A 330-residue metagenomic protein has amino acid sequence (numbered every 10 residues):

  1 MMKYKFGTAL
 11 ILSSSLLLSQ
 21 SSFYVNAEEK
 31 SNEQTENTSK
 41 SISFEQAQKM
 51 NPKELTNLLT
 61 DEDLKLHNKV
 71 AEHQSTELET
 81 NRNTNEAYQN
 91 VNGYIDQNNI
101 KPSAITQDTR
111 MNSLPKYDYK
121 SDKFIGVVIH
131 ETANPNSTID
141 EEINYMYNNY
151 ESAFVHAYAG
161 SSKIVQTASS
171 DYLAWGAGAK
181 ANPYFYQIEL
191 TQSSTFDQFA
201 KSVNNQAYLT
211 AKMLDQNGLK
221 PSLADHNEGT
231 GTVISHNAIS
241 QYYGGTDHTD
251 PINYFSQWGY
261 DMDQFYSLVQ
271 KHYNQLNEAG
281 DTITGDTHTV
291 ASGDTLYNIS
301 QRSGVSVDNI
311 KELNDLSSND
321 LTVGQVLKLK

Functional and structural regions predicted by a protein language model:
M2-L12, S22-A179: N-terminal catalytic cores of peptidoglycan-degrading enzymes
E28, N32-M50, E54, L59 (+4 more regions): Basic/polar, cationic surfaces and motifs that engage anionic cell-wall and phosphate/carboxylate ligands
L114-P115, F154, E189-A200, D250-S256 (+1 more regions): Second-shell loop/turn segments in exported
Y119, K123, F196-N204, G259 (+2 more regions): Soluble non-cytosolic domains of exported or imported proteins
D122-G126, S152, P183-F185, G285 (+2 more regions): Extracytoplasmic
I129-N134, Y158-S162, T167-D171, Y186-S193 (+3 more regions): Active-site-proximal beta-strand/loop segments in catalytic clefts of secreted hydrolases
N134, S169, A211-L219, Q270 (+4 more regions): Sec-exported extracytoplasmic/periplasmic mature domains
D281-G304, D308, Q325: Primarily a LysM-type cell-wall glycan-binding module
